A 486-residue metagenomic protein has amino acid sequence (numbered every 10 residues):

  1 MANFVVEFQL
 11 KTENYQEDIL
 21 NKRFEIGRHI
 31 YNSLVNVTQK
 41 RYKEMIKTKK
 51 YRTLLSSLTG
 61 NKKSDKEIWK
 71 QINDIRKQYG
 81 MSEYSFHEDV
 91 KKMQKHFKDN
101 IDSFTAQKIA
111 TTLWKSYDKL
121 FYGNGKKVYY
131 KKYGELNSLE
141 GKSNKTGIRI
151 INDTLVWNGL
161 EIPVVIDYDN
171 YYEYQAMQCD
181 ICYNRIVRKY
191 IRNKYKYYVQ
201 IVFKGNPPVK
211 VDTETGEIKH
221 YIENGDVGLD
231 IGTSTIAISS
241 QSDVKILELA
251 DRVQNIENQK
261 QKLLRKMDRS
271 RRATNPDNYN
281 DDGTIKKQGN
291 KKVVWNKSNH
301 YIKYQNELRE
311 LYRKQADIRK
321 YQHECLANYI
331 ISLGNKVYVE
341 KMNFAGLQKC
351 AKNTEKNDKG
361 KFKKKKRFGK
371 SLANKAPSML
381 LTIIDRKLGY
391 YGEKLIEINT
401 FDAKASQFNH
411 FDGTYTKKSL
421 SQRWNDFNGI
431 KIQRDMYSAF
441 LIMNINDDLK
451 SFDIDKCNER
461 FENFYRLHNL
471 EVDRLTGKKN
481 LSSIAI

Functional and structural regions predicted by a protein language model:
M1-A106: Gly/serine-rich nucleotide phosphate-binding loop at the start of the catalytic core of nucleotide/ADP-ribose-handling
F4, Y197-I486: Positively charged, helix-rich recognition surfaces that bind polyanionic ligands
V6-L10, I162-I166, K245-L247: Generic detection of short hydrophobic beta-strand segments and adjacent strand-loop junctions
Y31-T38, Y42, Y117-N124, T235 (+2 more regions): A generic secondary-structure signal for well-formed alpha-helical elements
L34, K108-S116, L120, M436-N446: Stable alpha-helical structural segments in soluble proteins, enriched in small hydrophobic residues
K49, F104-Q107, T111, S378 (+1 more regions): An alpha-helix initiation/capping motif
N61-N193, N353, G369-K370, N374 (+1 more regions): Acidic carboxylate diad motif detector
